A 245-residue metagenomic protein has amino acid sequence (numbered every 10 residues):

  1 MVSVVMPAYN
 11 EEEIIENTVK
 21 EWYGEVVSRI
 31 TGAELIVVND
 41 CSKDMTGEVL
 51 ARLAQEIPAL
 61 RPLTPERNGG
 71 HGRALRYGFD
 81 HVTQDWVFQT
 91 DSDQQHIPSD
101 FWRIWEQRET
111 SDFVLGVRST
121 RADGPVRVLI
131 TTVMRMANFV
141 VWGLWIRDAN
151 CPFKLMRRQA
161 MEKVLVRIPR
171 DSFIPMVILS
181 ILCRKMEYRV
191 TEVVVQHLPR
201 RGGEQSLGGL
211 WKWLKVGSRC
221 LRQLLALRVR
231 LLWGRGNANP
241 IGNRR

Functional and structural regions predicted by a protein language model:
M1-S3, E34, I178: Cell-envelope/extracellular polymer assembly enzymes that use nucleotide-activated donors
E11-V26: Short, well-formed alpha-helical segments that are part of the catalytic scaffolds of diverse glycosyltransferases
E13-N17, D44-L53: Acidic helix N-cap motif at the loop->helix transition within catalytic regions of sugar-transfer enzymes
A33-I36, G47-H81: Conserved donor nucleotide-binding strand/loop of the catalytic core
N39-E48, Q94: A conserved acidic beta->alpha catalytic loop
P65-H81, W86-F88, Q95-F173, R200-L221 (+1 more regions): Acceptor/aglycone-binding surface of glycosyltransferases and processive sugar-polymer synthases
H96, P175-L182: Short active-site alpha-helical segment characteristic of glycosyltransferases and processive polysaccharide synthases
I168-D171, S180-L198: Catalytic donor-sugar/metal-binding loop of nucleotide-sugar-dependent glycosyltransferases
